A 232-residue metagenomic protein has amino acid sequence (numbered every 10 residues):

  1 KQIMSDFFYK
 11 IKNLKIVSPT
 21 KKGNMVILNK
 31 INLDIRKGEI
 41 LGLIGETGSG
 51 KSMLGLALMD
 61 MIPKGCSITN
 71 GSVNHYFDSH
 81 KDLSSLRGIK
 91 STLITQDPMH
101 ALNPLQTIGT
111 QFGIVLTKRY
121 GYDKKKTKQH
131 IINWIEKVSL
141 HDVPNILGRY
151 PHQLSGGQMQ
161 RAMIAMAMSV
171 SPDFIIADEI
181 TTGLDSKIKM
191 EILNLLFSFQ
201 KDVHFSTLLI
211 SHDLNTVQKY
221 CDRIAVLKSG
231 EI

Functional and structural regions predicted by a protein language model:
I44-E46: The feature captures the beta-strand-to-loop junction immediately N-terminal to the Walker
K126-N145: Conserved ABC ATPase "signature" region
R149-L154, Q158: Conserved ABC ATPase signature
S169-D173: A short, proline-enriched helix->beta-strand linker immediately N-terminal to the Walker B motif in ABC-type P-loop
M190-V203: Helical segment within the ABC ATPase nucleotide-binding domain
V217-K219: A short, surface-exposed alpha-helical micro-motif characterized by mixed small hydrophobic and charged/polar residues
